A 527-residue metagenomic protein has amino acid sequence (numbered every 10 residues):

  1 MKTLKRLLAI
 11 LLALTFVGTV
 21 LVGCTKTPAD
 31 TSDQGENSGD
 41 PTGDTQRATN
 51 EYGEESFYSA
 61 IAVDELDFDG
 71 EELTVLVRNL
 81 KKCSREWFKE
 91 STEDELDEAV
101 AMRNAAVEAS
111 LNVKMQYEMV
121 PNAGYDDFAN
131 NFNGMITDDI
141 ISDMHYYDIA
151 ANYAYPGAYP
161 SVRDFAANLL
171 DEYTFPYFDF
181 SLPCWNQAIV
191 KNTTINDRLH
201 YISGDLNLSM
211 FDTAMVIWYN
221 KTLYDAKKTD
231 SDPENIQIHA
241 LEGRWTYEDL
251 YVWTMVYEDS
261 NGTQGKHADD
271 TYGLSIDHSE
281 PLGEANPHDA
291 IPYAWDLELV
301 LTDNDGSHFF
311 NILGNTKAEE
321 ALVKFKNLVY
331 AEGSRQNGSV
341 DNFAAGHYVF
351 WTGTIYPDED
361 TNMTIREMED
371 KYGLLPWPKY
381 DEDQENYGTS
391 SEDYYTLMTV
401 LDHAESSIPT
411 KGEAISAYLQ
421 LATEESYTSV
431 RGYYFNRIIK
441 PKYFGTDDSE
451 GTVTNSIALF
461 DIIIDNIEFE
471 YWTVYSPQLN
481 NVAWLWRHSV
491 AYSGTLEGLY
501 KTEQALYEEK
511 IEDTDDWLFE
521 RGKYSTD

Functional and structural regions predicted by a protein language model:
M1-G53, V75, V107, D148 (+4 more regions): Gram-positive cell-envelope targeting signals
E51-E71, R78, P121-N130, Y155-M215: Hinge/lid segment of periplasmic solute-binding proteins
F68-D94, V113-E118, I149: Short, well-ordered beta-strand elements
R85-N112, I217, T222: Short, polar/charged alpha-helical segment
V162-A167, P183-Q237, D277-G306, D393-L401: Periplasmic solute-binding protein
Y251-T254, A290-N337: Glycine-centered hinge/linker elements that transmit conformational signals in sensory and ligand-binding systems
T364-P441: Extracytoplasmic/periplasmic substrate-recognition and gating elements
D402-G412, S416, S426-D527: Conserved C-terminal helix/tail region of periplasmic/extracytoplasmic solute-binding proteins
